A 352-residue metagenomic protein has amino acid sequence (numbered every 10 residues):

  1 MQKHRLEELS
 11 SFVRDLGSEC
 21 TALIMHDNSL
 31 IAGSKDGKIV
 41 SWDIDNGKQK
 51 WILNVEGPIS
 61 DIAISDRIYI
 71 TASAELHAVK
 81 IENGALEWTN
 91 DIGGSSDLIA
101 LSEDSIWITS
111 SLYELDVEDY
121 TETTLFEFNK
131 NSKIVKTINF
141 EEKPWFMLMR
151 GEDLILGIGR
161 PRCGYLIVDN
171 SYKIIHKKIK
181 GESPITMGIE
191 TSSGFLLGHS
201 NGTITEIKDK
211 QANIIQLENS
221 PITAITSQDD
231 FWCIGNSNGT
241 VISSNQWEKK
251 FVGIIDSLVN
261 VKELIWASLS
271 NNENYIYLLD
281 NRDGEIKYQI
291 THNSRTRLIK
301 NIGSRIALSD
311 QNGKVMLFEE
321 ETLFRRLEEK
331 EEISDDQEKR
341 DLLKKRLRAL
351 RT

Functional and structural regions predicted by a protein language model:
M1-S18, D45-N46: A short helix->beta-strand "capping" segment at the edge of beta-propeller domains
F12-K38, N54-D61: Beta-strand-rich domains and repeat architectures in extracellular enzymes and scaffolds, especially beta-propellers
F12-L16, I52-V55, T89-G93, T137-E141 (+4 more regions): Surface loop/turn motifs at the tips and blade-to-blade linkers of beta-strand repeat domains
S18-I24, G57-S65, G93-E103, F140-G151 (+4 more regions): Repeated scaffold domains used in trafficking and secretory/extracellular systems, primarily beta-propellers
V40, H77-V79, F126, G164-I167 (+4 more regions): WD40 beta-propeller blade core
D43-G47, K80-G84, F128-K133, D169-Y172 (+4 more regions): Short loop/turn segments that connect beta-strands within beta-propeller blades
T71, L115-E122, G159-R162, S270-N274: Short, solvent-exposed loop/turn segments at conserved positions within beta-propeller repeat blades
I290-T352: Blade-level signature of beta-propeller repeat domains, shared across WD40, Kelch, NHL, RCC1 and BNR/Asp-box propellers
